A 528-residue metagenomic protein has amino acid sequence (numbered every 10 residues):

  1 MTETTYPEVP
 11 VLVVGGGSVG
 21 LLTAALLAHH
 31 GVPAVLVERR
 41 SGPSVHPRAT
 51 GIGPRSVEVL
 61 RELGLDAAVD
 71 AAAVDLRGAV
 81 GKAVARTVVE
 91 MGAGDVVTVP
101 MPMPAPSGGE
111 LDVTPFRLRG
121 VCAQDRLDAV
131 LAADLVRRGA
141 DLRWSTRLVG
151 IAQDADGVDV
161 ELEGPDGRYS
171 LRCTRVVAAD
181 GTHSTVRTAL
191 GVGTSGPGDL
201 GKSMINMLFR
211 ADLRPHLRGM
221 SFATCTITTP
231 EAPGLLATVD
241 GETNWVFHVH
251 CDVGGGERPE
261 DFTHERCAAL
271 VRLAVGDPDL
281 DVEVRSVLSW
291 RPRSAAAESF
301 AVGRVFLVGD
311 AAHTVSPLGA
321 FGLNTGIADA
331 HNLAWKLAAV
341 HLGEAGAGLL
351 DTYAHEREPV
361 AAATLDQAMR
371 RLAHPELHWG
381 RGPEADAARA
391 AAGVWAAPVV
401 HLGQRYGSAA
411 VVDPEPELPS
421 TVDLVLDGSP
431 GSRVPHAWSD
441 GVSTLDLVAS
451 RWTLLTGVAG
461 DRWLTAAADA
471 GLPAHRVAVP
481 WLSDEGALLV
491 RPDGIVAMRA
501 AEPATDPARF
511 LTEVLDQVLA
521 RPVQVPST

Functional and structural regions predicted by a protein language model:
Y6-L36: N-terminal Rossmann-like FAD-binding beta1-loop-alpha1 element of flavoenzymes
P7-V9, D166-R175: Core beta-strand elements of the Rossmann-like FAD/NAD(P) dinucleotide-binding domain in flavoenzyme oxidoreductases
V14, L171-G181: Short hydrophobic core segments
S18-A24, L60, L131, A178 (+8 more regions): Conserved mid-domain beta->alpha element of the FAD-binding
R48, I52-D134, T228: Active-site-adjacent segment of FAD-dependent monooxygenases/related oxidoreductases
M91-R126, D166-G167, L217-G219, T229-S286: Conserved FAD/dinucleotide-binding core of flavoprotein oxidoreductases
W144-D159: A conserved short coil-to-beta-strand element within the FAD-binding core of flavoproteins
A178-V192: Flavin (primarily FAD) binding-site architecture
